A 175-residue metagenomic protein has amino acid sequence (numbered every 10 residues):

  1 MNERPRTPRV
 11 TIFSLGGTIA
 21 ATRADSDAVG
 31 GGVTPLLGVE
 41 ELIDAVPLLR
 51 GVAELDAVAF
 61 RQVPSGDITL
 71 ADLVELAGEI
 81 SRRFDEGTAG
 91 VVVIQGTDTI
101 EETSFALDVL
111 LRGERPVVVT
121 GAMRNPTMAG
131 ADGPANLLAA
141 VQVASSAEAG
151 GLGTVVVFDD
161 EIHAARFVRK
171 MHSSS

Functional and structural regions predicted by a protein language model:
M1-S175: Active-site histidine-anchored catalytic micro-motif
